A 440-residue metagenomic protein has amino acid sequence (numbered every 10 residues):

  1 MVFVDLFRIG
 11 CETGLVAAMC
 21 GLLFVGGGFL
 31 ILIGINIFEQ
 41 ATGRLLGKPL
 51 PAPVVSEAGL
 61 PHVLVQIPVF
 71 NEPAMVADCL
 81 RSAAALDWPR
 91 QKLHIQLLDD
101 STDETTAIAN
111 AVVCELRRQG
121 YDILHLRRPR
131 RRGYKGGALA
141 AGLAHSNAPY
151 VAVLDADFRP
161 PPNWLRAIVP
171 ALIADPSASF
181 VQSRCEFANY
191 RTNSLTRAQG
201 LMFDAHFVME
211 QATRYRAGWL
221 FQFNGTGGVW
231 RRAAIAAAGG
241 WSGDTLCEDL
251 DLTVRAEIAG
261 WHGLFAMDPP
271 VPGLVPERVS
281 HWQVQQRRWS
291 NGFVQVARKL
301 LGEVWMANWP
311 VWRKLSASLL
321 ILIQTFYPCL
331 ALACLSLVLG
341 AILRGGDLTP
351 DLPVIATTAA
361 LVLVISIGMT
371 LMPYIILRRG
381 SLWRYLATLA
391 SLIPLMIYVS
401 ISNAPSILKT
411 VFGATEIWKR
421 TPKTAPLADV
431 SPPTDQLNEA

Functional and structural regions predicted by a protein language model:
M1-G59, Y327-L337, A341-L343, I376: N-terminal membrane-anchoring/stem segments of glycan-assembly enzymes
T42-V55, I321-I417: Membrane-embedded multi-pass helical conduit in multi-pass membrane proteins, especially envelope-biosynthetic
P61-Q66, H94-Q96, A236, D251: Cell-envelope/extracellular polymer assembly enzymes that use nucleotide-activated donors
R81-K92: Short, acidic, metal-binding catalytic loop of nucleotide-sugar glycosyltransferases
P89, D99-A109, R130-R132: A conserved acidic beta->alpha catalytic loop
S101, D155-R159, D244: The conserved acidic donor/metal-binding loop of glycosyltransferases
V113-G120, L124-Y150, P162-L246, E257-I258 (+3 more regions): Long helical/loop segments within the catalytic core of UDP-sugar-dependent glycosyltransferases, especially the large
D244, T253-P272: Catalytic donor-sugar/metal-binding loop of nucleotide-sugar-dependent glycosyltransferases
